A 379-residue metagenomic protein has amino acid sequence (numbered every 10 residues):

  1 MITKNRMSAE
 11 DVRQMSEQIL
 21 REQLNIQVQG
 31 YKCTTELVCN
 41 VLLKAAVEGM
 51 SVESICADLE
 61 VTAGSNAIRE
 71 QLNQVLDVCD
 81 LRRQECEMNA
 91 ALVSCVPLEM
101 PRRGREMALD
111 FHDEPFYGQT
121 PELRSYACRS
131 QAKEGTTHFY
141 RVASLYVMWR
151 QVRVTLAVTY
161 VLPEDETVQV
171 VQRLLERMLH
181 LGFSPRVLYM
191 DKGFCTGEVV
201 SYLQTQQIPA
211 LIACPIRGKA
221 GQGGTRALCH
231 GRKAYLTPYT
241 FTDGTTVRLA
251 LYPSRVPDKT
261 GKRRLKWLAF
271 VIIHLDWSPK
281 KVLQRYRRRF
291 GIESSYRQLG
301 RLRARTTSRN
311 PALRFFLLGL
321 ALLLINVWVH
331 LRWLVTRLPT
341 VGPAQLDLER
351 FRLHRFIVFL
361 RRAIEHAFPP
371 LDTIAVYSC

Functional and structural regions predicted by a protein language model:
M1-C33, E48, D58-V61, R226-S254 (+3 more regions): A short, flexible helix-boundary coil/loop motif
T3, R21-E87, L145, W149-V154 (+3 more regions): Short, positively charged, Gly/Tyr-enriched micro-motifs that form contact patches at catalytic or ligand/partner
V41, I55-C56, R69, R103-Y117 (+6 more regions): Short, conserved catalytic/metal-binding motifs centered on acidic residues
S65, R69-M148: Active-site-proximal, Lys/Arg-enriched surface segment that forms a nucleic-acid-binding/basic interface patch
R129-F183, K266: Electropositive, glycine- and tryptophan-enriched low-complexity nucleic-acid-binding patches
E164-Q222: Domain-level cores of phosphate- or acyl-group-handling catalytic modules
Q206-R301: An anionic, glycine-rich sequence signature occurring as long contiguous blocks
N310-A321: Membrane-interface transmembrane-helix boundary segments in multi-pass integral membrane proteins
